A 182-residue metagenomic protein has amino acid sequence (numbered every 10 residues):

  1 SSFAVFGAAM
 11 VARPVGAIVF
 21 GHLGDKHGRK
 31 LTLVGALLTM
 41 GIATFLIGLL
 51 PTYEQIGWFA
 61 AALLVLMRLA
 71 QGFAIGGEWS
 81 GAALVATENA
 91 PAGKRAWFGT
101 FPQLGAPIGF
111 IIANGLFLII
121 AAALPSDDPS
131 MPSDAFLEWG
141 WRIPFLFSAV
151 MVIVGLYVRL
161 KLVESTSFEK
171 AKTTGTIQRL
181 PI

Functional and structural regions predicted by a protein language model:
L38-G57: C-terminal ends and interior cores of transmembrane alpha-helices in multi-pass membrane transporters/permeases
G57-L104: Cytoplasmic helix-loop-helix junction between adjacent transmembrane helices in 12-TM secondary transporters
A74, A96-P125, V150-V152: Glycine-rich segments within core transmembrane alpha-helices of 12-TM secondary carriers
E138-Y157: Symmetry-related core transmembrane helices of the 12-TM Major Facilitator Superfamily/SLC fold
L160-P181: Flexible cytoplasmic inter-helical loops of multi-pass small-molecule transporters
